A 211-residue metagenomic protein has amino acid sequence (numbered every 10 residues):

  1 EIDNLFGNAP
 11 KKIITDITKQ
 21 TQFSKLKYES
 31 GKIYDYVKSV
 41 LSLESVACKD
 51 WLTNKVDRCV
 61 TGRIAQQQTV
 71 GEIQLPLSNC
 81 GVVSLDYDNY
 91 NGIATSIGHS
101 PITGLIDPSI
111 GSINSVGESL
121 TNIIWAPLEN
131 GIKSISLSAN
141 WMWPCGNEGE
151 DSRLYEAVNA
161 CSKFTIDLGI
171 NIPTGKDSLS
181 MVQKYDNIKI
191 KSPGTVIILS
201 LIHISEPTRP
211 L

Functional and structural regions predicted by a protein language model:
E1-L26: Terminal amphipathic helices with adjacent charged low-complexity linkers/tails
D16-T18, G92-G98, S136-W143: Short acidic (Asp/Glu) and glycine-rich catalytic loops that position anionic groups and cofactors
Y34-G117, T121-W125, M181-Q183, K191 (+1 more regions): N-terminal glycine-rich phosphate/pyrophosphate-binding loops that anchor nucleotide-derived ligands and cofactors
G81, N91-I93, I132-S136, G169-N171 (+1 more regions): Beta-sheet entry/capping signal
S84, A94-S96, L137, P173-G175 (+1 more regions): General beta-strand structural signal in soluble alpha/beta enzymes
I106-P173, D177-Q183: A glycine-rich phosphate/pyrophosphate-binding beta-strand-loop-alpha-helix module
Y185, S192-L201: C-terminal edge-of-domain segments
I202-L211: Single conserved hydrophobic/aromatic residue that forms the stacking wall/gate of nucleotide- or nucleobase-binding
